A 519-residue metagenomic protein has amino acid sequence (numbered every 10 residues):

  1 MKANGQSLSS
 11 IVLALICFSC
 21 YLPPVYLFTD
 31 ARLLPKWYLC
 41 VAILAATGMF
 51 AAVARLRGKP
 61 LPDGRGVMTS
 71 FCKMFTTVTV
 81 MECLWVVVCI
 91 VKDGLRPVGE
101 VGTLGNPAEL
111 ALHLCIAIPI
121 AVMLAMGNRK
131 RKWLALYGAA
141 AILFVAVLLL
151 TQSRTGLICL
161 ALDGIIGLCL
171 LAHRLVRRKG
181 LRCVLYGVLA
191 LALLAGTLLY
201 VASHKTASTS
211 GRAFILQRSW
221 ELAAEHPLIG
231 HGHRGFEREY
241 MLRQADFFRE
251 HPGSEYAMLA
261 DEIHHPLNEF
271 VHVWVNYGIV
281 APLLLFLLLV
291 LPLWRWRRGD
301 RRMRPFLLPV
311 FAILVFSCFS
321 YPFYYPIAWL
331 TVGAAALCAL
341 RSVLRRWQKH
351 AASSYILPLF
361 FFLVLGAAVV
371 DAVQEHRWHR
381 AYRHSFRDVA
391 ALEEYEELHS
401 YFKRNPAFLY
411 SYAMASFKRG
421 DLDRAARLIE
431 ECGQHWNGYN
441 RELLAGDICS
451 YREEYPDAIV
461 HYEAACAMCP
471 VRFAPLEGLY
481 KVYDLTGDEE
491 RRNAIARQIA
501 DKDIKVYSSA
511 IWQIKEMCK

Functional and structural regions predicted by a protein language model:
L8-Y26, K36-R55, K59, D63-R96 (+7 more regions): Alpha-helical transmembrane segments of multi-pass inner-membrane proteins
C183-L199, H350-V373: Internal/C-terminal transmembrane anchor helices
L198-A213, F361-A390: Hydrophobic alpha-helical transmembrane segments in integral membrane proteins
H233-V275: Interfacial juxtamembrane loops and adjacent helix segments that form the catalytic/substrate-binding surfaces
Y395-E396, I429, Y462, A496: Hydrophobic/aromatic packing residues within the alpha-helices of TPR/SEL1-like helical repeat arrays
A407-S411, N440-A445, F473-G478, S508-Q513: Alpha-solenoid helical repeat scaffolds
